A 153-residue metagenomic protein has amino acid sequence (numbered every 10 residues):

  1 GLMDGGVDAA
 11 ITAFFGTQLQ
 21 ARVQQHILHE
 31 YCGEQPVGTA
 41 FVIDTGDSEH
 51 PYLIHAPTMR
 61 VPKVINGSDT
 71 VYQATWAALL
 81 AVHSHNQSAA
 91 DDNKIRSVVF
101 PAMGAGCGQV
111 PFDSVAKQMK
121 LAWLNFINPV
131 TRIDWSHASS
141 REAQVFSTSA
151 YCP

Functional and structural regions predicted by a protein language model:
G1-P153: Macrodomain-like recognition of ADP-ribose-binding/processing modules
